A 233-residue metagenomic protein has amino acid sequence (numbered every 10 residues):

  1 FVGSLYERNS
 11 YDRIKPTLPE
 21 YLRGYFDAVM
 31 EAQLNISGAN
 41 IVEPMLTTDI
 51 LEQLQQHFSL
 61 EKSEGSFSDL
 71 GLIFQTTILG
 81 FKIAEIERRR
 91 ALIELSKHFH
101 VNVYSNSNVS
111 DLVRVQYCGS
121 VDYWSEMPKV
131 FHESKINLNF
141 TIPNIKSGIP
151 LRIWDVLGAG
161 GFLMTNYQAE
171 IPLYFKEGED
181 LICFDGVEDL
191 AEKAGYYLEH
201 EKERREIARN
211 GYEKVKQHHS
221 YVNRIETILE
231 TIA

Functional and structural regions predicted by a protein language model:
F1-P128, H132-E133: Conserved catalytic-core segment of nucleotide-activated headgroup transferases in glycan assembly
N9, P19, K82, V103-A233: Catalytic binding pocket for nucleotide-activated donors in carbohydrate/polymer assembly enzymes
